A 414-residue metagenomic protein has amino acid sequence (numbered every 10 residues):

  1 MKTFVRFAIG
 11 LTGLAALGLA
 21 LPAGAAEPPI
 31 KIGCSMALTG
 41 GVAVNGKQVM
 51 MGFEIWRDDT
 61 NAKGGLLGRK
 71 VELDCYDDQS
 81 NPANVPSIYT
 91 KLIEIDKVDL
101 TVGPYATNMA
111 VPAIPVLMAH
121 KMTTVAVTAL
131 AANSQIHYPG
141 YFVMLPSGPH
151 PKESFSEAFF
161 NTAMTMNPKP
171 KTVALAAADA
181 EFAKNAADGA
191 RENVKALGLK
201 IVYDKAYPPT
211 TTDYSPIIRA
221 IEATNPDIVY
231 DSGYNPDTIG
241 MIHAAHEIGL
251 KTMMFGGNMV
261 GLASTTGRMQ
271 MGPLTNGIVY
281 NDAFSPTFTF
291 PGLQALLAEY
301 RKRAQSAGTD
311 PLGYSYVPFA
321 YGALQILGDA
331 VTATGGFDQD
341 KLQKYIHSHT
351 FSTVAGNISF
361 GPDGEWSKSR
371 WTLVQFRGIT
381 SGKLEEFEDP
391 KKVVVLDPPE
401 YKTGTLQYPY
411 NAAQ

Functional and structural regions predicted by a protein language model:
M1-K31, Q407-Q414: Short, low-complexity disordered leader/linker segments with a strong preference for bacterial N-terminal type II
E27, M50-L73, M164-T165, K195-G198: Signal peptide-proximal N-terminal region of secreted/periplasmic/extracellular or secretory-lumen proteins
I30, H347-Q414: Solvent-exposed, acidic/polar segments of extracytosolic/periplasmic ligand-binding ectodomains
I30-E54, Y76-A83, Y105-N108, A176-N185 (+3 more regions): Extracytoplasmic "Venus flytrap"
V44-M51, G64-I136, Y207-Y214, Y234-I239: Beta-alpha junction/loop-to-helix N-cap segments that form part of ligand/metal-binding clefts
V85, P146-K169, D213-S215, T238 (+3 more regions): Hydrophobic alpha-helical segments within soluble ligand-binding/sensing domains
V98-Y203, M253-V279: Extracytoplasmic ligand/sensor domains, especially the bilobed periplasmic-binding protein
P146, A244-Y321, T332, F387-P390 (+1 more regions): Extracellular/periplasmic periplasmic-binding protein-like sensory domains
